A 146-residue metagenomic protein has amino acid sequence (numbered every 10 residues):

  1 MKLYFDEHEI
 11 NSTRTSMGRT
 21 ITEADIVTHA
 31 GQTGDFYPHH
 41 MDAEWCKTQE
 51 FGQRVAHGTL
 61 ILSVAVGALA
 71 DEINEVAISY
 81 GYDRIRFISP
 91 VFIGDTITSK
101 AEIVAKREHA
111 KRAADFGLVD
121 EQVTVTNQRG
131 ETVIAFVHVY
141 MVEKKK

Functional and structural regions predicted by a protein language model:
M1-Y82, K145: Hot-dog-fold acyl-thioester-processing enzymes
K2-I10, F92-T96, K100-K146: HotDog/MaoC-like acyl-thioester-processing domains
P38-H40, S79-Y80, I85-F87, F116 (+1 more regions): Short, intrinsically disordered/low-complexity patches at protein termini and at juxtamembrane boundaries
Q53-R54, A77, P90, K111-A114: Short histidine-centered beta-strand/loop micro-motifs that create catalytic or ligand/metal-coordination sites
D71, E75-K100: Mid-chain, well-packed structural core segment of small domains
